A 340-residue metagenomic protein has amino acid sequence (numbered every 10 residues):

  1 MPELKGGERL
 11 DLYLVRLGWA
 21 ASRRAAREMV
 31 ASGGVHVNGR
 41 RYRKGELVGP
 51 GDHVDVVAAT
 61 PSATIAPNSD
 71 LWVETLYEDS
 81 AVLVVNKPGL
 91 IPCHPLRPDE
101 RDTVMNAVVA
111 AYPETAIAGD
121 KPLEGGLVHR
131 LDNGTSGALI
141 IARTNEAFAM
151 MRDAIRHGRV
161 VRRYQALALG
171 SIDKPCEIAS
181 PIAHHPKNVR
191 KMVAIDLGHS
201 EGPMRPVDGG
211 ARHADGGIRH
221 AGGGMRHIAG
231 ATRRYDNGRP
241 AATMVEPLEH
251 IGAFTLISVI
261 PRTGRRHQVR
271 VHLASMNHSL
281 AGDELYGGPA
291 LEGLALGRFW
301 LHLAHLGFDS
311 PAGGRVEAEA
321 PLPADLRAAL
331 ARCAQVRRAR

Functional and structural regions predicted by a protein language model:
M1-R340: RNA pseudouridine synthases
